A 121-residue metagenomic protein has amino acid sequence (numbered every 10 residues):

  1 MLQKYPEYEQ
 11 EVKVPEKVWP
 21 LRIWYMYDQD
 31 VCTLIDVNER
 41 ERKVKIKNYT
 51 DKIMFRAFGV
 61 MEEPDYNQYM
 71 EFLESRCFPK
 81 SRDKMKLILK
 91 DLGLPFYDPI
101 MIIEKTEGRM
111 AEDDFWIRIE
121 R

Functional and structural regions predicted by a protein language model:
M1-R121: Phosphate/dinucleotide-binding and metal-coordinating scaffold of catalytic cores in nucleotide-dependent enzymes
